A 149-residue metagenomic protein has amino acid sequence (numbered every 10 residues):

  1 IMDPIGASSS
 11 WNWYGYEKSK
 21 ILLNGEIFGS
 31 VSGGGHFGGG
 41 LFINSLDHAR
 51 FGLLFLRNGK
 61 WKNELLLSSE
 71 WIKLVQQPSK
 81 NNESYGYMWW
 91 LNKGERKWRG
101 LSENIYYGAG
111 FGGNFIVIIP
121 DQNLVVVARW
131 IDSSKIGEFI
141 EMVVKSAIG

Functional and structural regions predicted by a protein language model:
I1-G15, L46-A49, L54: Active-site-adjacent helix/loop patches that line small-molecule binding or acyl-intermediate pockets
M2, A49-L56, I72-Q76, W90 (+1 more regions): Non-transmembrane alpha-helical segments in soluble domains of secreted/periplasmic/extracellular proteins
M2-N12, L74-N82, K145-G149: Short, mixed-charge aromatic SLiMs
Y14, S19-G35, G39, I43 (+1 more regions): Active-site Gly/Thr loop motif
F42-L46, S133-S134: Soluble non-cytosolic domains of exported or imported proteins
N44-H48, W71, F139: Stable alpha-helical elements in mature extracytoplasmic
G59-L67: Structural helix-adjacent loops and short alpha-helical linkers that scaffold large soluble proteins
G108-G149: Structured C-terminal helix/loop/strand segments within mature extracytoplasmic catalytic/sensor domains
